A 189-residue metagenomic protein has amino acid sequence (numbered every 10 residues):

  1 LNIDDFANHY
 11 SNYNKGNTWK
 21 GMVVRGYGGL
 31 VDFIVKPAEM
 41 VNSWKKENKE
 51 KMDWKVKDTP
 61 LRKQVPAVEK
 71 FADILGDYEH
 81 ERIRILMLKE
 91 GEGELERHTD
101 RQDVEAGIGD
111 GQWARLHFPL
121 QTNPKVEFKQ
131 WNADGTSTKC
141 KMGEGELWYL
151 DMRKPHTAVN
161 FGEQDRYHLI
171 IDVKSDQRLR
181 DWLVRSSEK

Functional and structural regions predicted by a protein language model:
L1-D77: Non-heme Fe(II)/2-oxoglutarate
N12-K15, L30, R82, E96 (+3 more regions): Intrinsically disordered, low-complexity peptide-like regions
R25-Y27, K36, L88, Q121 (+3 more regions): Structured loops at beta-to-helix junctions and adjacent beta-edge loops in soluble globular domains
A38, V104-A106, R178: A ubiquitous, low-specificity "background" feature that marks scattered single residues across proteins without
V68-L147: Catalytic core of non-heme Fe(II) oxygenases with the double-stranded beta-helix
N123-K189: Catalytic core of Fe(II)/2-oxoglutarate
